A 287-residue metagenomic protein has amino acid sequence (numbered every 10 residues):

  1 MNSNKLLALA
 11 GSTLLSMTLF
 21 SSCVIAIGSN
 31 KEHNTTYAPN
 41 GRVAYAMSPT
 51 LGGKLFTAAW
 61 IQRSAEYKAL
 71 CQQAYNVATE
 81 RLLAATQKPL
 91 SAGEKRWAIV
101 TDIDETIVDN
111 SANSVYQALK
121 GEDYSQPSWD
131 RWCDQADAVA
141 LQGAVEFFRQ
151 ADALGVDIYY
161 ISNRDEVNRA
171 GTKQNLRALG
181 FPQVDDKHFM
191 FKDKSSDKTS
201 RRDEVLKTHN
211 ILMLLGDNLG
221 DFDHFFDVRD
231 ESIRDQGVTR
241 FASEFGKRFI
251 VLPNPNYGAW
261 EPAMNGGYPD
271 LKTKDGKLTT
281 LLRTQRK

Functional and structural regions predicted by a protein language model:
M1-K5: Positively charged n-region of N-terminal signal peptides that target proteins for export
A10-S22: Bacterial N-terminal signal peptides
S21-T101, N265-K287: Non-catalytic pre-domain segments flanking phosphatase-related domains
I27-G28, E32, D165, R169-K287: C-terminal cap/substrate-recognition subdomain and adjoining C-terminal extension of metal-dependent phosphatase-like
W60-C71, D130-A138, Y159-D165, M190-K192: Second-shell loop/turn segments in exported
L83, Q87, N113, R149-D157 (+3 more regions): Sec-exported extracytoplasmic/periplasmic mature domains
S91-A92, R96, I107-V139, A153: Active-site neighborhood of HAD-like aspartate-dependent phosphohydrolases
E105, A144-L176, D217: Substrate-recognition element of Asp-dependent hydrolases with the DxDx(T/V) motif
